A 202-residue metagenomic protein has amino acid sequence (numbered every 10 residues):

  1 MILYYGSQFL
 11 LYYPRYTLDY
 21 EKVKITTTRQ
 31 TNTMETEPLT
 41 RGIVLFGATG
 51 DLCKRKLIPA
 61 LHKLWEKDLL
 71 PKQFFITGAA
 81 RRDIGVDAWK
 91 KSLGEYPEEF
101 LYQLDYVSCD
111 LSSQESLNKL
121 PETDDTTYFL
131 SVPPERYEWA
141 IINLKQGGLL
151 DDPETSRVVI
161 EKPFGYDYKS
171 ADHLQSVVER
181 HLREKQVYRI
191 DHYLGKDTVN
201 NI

Functional and structural regions predicted by a protein language model:
Y4-Q8, Y12-Y16, Y20, Q30: Low-complexity, intrinsically disordered or signal/transmembrane-proximal segments
I25-V159, F164-I202: Secretory/organelle targeting and membrane-embedding segments
